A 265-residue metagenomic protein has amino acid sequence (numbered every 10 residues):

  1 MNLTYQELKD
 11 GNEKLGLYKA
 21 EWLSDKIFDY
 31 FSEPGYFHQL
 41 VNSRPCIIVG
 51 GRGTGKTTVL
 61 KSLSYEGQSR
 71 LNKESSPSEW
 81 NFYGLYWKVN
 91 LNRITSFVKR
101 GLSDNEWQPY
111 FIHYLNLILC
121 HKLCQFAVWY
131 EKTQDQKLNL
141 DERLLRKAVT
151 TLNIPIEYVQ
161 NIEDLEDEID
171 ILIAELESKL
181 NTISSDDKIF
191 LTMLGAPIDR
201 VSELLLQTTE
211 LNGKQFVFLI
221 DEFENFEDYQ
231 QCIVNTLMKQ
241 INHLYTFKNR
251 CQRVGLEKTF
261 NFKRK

Functional and structural regions predicted by a protein language model:
M1-S78, Y83-K88, F97-R100, N105: Walker A/P-loop-proximal flanking segment of P-loop NTPase domains
T54-E210, K265: P-loop NTPase nucleotide-binding core
G195-V217, N225-K265: The catalytic "switch" region of P-loop NTPases
